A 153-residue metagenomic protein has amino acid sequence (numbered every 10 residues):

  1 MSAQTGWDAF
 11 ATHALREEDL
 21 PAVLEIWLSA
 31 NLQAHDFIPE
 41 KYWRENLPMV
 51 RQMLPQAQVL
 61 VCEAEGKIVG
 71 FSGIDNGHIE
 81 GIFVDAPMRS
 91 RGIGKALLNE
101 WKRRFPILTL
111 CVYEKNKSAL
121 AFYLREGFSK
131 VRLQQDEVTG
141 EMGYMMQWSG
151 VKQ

Functional and structural regions predicted by a protein language model:
M1-E18, K152-Q153: Conserved N-terminal entry element of GNAT/NAT acetyltransferase domains
L20, L24-V50: Conserved GNAT-fold acetyl-CoA-binding loop/helix
M49-V61, H78: A short helix-loop-beta-strand connector motif used in the catalytic cores of GNAT acetyltransferases and, in some
Q58-G70: Conserved beta-hairpin
H78-R89, V112-Y113: A short, internal acetyl-CoA/4′-phosphopantetheine-binding micro-motif in the GNAT/acyltransferase core
V84, S90-R103, A121-R125: Conserved acetyl-CoA-binding loop-helix of GNAT-fold acetyltransferases
K95-A96, K115-G143: Conserved active-site alpha-helix within GNAT-family acetyltransferase domains
R103-K115: Conserved GNAT acetyl-CoA-binding A-motif
